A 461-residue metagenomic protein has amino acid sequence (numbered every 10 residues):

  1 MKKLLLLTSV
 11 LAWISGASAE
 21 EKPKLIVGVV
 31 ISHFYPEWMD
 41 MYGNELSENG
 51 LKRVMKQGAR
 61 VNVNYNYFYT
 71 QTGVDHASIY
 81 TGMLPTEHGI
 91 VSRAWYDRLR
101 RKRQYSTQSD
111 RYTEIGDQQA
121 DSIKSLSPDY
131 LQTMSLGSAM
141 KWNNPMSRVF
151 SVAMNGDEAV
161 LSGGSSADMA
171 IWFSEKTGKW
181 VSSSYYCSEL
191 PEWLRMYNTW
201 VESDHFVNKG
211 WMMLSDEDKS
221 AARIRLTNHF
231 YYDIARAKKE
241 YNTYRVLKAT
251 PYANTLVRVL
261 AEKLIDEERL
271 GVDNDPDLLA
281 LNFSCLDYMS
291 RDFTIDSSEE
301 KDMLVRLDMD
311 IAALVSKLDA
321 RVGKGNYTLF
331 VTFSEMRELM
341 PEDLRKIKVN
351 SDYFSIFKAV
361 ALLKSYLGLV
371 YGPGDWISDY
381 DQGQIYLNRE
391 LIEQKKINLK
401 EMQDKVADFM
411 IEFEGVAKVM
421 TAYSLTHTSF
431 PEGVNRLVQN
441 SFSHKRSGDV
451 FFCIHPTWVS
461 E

Functional and structural regions predicted by a protein language model:
M1-K22: Bacterial Sec-dependent N-terminal signal peptides
K22-V27, Q57-V61, E87, P145-V149 (+4 more regions): Loop/turn elements at helix/coil->beta-strand transitions in domains of secreted/extracellular proteins
P23-Y35, V54, I79, M140 (+6 more regions): Beta-strand elements within well-structured catalytic alpha/beta cores of enzymes that handle phosphate/sulfate esters
F34-Y35, S47-L51, D75-I79, Q132-L136 (+10 more regions): Stable alpha-helical elements in mature extracytoplasmic
Y35-M41, N64-N66, S122-S127, Y244-P251 (+3 more regions): Second-shell loop/turn segments in exported
D40-H88, R148-V152: Short, structured active-site-proximal loop/turn typified by the sulfatase FGly-forming signature C/S-X-P-X-R
N62, Y69-Q71, R93-I123, S165 (+6 more regions): Secreted, luminal/periplasmic, and some membrane-associated catalytic domains that remodel anionic oxygen-ester
L84, I90-D275, S284-R291, I411-K418: His/Asp/Glu-rich, glycine-adjacent segments that coordinate divalent cations and/or stabilize oxyanion chemistry on
